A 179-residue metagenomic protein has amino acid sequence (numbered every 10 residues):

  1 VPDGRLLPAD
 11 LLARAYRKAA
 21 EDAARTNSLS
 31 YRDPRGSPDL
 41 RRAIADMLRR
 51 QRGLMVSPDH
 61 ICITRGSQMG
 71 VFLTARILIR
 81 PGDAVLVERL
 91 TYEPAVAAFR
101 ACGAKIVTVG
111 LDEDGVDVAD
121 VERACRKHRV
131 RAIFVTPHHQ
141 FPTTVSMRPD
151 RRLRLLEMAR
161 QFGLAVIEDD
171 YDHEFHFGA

Functional and structural regions predicted by a protein language model:
V1-K18: N-terminal basic, amphipathic alpha-helical segments
Y16, E21-G163, H173-G178: Conserved core of the PLP fold type I
